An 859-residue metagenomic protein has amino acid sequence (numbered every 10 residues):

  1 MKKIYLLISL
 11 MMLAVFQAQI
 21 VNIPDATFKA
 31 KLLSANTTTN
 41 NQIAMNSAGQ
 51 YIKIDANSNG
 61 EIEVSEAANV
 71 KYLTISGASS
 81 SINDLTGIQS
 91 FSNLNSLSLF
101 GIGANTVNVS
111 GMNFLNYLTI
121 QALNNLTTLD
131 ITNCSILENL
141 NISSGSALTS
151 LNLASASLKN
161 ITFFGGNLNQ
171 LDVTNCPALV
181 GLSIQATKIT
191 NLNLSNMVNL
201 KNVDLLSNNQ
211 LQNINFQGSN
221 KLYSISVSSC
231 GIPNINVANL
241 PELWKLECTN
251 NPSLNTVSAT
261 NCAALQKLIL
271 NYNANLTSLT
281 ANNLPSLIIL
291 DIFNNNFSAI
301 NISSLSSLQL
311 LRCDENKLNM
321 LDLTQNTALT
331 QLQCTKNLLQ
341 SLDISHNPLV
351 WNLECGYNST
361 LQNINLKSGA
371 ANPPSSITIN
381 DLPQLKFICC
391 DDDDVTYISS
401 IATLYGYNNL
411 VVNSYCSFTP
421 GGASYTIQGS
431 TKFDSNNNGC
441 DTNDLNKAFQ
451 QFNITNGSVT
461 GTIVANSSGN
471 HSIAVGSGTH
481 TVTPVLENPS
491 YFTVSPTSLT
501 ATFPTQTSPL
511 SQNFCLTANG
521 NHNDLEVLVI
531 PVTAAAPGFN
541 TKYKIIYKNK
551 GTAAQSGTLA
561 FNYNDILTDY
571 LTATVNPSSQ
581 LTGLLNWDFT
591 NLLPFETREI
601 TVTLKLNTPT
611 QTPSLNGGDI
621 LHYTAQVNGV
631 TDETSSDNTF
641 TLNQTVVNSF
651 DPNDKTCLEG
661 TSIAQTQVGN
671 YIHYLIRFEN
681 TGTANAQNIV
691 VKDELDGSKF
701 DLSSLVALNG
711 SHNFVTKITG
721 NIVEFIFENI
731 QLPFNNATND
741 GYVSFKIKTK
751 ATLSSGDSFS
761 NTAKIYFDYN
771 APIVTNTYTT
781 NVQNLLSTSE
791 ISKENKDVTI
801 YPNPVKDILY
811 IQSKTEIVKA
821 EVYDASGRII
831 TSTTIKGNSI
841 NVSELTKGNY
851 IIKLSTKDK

Functional and structural regions predicted by a protein language model:
F16-S96, N113, N175-P177, V198 (+5 more regions): N-terminal capping/linker segments that flank leucine-rich repeat
C313, I791-Y801, V805-K859: C-terminal outer-membrane/trafficking sorting elements
C416-Q428, N443, L516-P537, F650-C657 (+3 more regions): Residue-level detector of functionally pivotal "anchor" positions at catalytic/ligand-binding pockets or at interdomain
S435-N446, N453-A474: Short, acidic Ser/Thr/Gly-rich low-complexity loop/linker segments typical of extracellular and cell-surface proteins
S467-E487: Short Pro-Gly-centered beta-turn/loop motif in secreted/extracellular proteins
A474, D588-G617, I726-G756: Low-complexity, intrinsically disordered segments enriched in Ser/Thr together with acidic residues
T500-L516, T610-Q667, E679, N709 (+1 more regions): Extracellular/luminal low-complexity Ser/Thr/Pro-rich, glycosylation-prone repeat/linker regions
L528-Q555, Q665-E694, K764: Short beta-strand elements of extracellular/lumenal beta-sandwich folds
